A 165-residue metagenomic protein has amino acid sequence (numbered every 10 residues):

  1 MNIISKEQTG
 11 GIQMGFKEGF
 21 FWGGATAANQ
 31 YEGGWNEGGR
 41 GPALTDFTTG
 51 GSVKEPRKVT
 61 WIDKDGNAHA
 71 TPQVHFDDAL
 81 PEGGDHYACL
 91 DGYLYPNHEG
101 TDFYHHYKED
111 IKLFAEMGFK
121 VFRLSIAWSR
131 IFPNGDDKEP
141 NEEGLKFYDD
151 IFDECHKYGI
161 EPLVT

Functional and structural regions predicted by a protein language model:
N2-V164: Non-catalytic accessory regions flanking glycosidase/transglycosidase catalytic cores in CAZymes
